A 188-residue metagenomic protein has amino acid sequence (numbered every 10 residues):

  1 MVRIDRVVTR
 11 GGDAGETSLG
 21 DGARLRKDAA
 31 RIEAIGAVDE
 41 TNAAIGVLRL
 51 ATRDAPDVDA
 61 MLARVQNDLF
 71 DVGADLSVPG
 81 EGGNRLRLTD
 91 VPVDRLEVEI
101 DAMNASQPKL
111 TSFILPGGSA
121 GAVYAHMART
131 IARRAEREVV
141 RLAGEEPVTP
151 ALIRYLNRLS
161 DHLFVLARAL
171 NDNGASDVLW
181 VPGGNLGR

Functional and structural regions predicted by a protein language model:
M1-R188: Phosphate/pyrophosphate-binding loop motifs in nucleotide- or prenyl diphosphate-using proteins
